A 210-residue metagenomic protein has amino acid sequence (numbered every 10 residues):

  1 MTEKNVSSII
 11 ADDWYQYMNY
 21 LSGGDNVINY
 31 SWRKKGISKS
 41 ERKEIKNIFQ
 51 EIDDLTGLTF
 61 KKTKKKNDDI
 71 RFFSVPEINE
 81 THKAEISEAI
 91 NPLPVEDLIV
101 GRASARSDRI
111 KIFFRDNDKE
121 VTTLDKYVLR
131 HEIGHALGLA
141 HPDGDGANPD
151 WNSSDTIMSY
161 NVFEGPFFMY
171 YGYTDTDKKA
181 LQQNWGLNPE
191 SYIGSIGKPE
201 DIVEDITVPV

Functional and structural regions predicted by a protein language model:
M1-S40, N47-D53, Y192-I206: Disordered inhibitory propeptide/activation segment of secreted metzincin zinc metalloprotease zymogens, centered on
T2, T122, L129, T174-D175 (+1 more regions): A diffuse structural propensity rather than consistent per-protein peaks
S8-I9, R42-S153, V162-G165: Metzincin-family zinc-dependent endopeptidase catalytic domain
Y15, N29, D69-R71, K111-F113 (+2 more regions): Generic structural signal for residues positioned in beta-strands
Y17-S22, W32-K34, K62, S74-V75 (+4 more regions): Intrinsically disordered, low-complexity regions enriched in small/polar residues
S38-R42, T123, Y171-D175: Generic detection of long, well-ordered alpha-helical segments
G144, P149-V210: Metalloprotease/metallohydrolase-associated module, dominated by Zn2+-dependent proteases
